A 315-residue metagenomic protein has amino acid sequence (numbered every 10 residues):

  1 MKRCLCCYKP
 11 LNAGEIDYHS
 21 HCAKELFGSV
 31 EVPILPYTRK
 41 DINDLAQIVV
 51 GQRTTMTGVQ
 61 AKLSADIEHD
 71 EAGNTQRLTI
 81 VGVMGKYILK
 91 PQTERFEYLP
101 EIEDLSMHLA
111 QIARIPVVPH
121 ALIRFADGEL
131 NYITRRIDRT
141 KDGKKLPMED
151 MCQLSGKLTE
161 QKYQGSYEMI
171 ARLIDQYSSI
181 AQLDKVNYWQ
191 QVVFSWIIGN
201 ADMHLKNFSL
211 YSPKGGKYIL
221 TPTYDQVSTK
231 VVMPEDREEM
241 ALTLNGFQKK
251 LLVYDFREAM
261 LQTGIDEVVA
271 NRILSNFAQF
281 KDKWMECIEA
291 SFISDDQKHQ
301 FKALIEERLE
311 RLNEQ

Functional and structural regions predicted by a protein language model:
M1-V50, Y218, E286-Q315: Regulatory N- and C-terminal appendages and interdomain linkers associated with kinase/kinase-like NTP transferase
I42-Q164, L220: Conserved ATP-binding subdomain of kinase catalytic cores across diverse folds
A65, A110, M151, D202 (+3 more regions): A residue-level signal for conserved active-site and pocket-lining positions in enzyme catalytic cores
A65, S228, V232-K250: Active-site activation/catalytic loop segments of kinase-like enzymes and analogous catalytic loops in related
D70, E94, D138-R139, G215 (+2 more regions): Short, glycine-/Ser/Thr-/acidic-enriched flexible segments
E94-Q111, S166-V232: Conserved kinase catalytic-core segment
A126, N131-I197, L242-G246, E258 (+1 more regions): ATP-dependent phospho-/nucleotidyl transfer catalytic cores
N245-E306, L312: Mobile late-domain/C-terminal helix-loop "cap" segments that border catalytic sites or the cytosolic face
